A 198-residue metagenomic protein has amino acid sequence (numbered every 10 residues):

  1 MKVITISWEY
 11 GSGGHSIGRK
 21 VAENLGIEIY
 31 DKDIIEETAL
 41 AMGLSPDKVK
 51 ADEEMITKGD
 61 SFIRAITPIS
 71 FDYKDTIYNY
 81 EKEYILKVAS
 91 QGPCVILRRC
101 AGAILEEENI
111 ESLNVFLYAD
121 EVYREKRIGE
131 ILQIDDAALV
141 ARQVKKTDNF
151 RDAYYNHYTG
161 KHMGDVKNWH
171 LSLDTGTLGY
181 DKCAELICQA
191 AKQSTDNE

Functional and structural regions predicted by a protein language model:
M1-I4: Extreme N-terminal starter segment of soluble prokaryotic enzymes
I6-R19: Glycine-rich phosphate-binding P-loop
E28-L40: Short beta-strand-centered segment that lines the nucleotide-binding/catalytic pocket of NTP-utilizing
A39-P93: ATP-dependent small-molecule kinase phosphotransfer cores that center on conserved nucleotide phosphate-binding segments
I56-R64, D136-D181: Small-molecule kinase domains that catalyze NTP-dependent phosphoryl transfer to phosphate-bearing small molecules
Q91, R98, A103-E108, Y118-D120: RNA pseudouridine synthases
E108-I131, D135-K146: Conserved phosphate-donor/acceptor-positioning beta-strand/loop module used by diverse small-molecule
